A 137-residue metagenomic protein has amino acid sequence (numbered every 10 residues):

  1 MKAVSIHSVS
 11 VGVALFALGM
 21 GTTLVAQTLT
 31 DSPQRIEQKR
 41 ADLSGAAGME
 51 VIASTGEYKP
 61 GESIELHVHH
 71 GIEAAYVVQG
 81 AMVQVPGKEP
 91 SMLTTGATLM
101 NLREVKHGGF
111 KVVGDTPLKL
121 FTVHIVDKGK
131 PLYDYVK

Functional and structural regions predicted by a protein language model:
A3-I6, V13-T55, L99-M100, D134-K137: A short, N-terminal "cap"/entry segment at the start of jelly-roll beta-barrel domains of the cupin/DSBH fold
E37-A41, T94, K106-G108: Short structured motifs
G48, G61-Y76: A short beta-loop-beta micro-motif enriched in histidine and acidic residues
Y58, G87-V105: Short acidic-glycine-tyrosine-enriched beta hairpin
S63-E65, V83, L99, R103-F110: Histidine-centered metal-chelating micro-motifs
L66, A75-Y76, T98-N101, K119-H124: Structural recognition of the beta-strand scaffold that forms the well-ordered cores of secreted hydrolase catalytic
H70-K88, T95-A97: Glycine- and acidic-residue-biased ligand/ion/polar-headgroup-sensing regions
V105-G129: Ligand-binding loop in jelly-roll beta-barrel domains
